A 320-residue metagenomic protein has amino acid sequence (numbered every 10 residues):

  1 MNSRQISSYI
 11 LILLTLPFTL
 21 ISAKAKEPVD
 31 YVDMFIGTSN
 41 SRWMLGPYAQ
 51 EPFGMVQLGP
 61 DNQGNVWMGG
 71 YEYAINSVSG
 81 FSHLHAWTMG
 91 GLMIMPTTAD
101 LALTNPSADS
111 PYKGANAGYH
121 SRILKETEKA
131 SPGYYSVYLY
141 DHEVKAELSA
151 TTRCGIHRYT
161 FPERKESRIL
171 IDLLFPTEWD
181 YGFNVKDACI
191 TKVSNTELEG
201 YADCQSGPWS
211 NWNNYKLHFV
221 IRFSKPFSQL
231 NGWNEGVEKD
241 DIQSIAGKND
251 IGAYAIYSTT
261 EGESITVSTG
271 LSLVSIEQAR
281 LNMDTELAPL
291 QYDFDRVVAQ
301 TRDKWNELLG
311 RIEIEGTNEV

Functional and structural regions predicted by a protein language model:
M1-K26: Bacterial Sec-dependent N-terminal signal peptides
K24-V320: Accessory carbohydrate-recognition regions in carbohydrate-active enzymes
